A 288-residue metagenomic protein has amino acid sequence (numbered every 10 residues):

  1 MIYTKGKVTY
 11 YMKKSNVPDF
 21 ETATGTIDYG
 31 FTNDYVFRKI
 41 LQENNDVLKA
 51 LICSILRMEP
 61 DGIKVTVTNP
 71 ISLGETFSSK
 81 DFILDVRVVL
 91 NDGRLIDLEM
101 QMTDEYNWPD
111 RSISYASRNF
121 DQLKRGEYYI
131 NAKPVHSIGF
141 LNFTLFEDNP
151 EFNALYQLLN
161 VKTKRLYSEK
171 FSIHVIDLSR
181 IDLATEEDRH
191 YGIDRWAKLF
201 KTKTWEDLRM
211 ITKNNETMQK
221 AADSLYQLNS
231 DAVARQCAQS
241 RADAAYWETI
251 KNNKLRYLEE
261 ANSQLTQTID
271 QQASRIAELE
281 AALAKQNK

Functional and structural regions predicted by a protein language model:
I2-G25, I96-Q101, K198-K288: Short, charged alpha-helical interaction segments and adjacent helix-coil junctions
I2-S172: Accessory alpha/beta interaction modules
D34, N45, K49, E105 (+6 more regions): Alpha-helix initiation and N-capping motif
K80-D81, I181, N253: Short alpha-helix boundary/capping motifs
W108-S117, R180-D188, Y257: Short secondary-structure transition/capping segments
F143-A245: N-terminal globular core domains of eukaryotic regulatory proteins
